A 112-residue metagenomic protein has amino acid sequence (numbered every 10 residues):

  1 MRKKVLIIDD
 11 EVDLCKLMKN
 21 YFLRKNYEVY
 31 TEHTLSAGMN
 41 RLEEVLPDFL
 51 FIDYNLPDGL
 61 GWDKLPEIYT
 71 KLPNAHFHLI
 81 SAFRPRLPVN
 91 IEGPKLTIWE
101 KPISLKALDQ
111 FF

Functional and structural regions predicted by a protein language model:
D9: Conserved acidic carboxylate
V12-Y30: Two-component/phosphorelay signaling modules centered on CheY-like receiver
T31-F49: Acidic, metal-coordinating helix/loop segments flanking the phosphotransfer/catalytic sites of two-component signaling
T34, L60-D63: Acidic catalytic/metal-coordinating carboxylates
D53: Active-site residues of response regulator receiver
W62-N74: Short amphipathic alpha-helix used as the core "switch/output" element in two-component signaling
I80-S81: Hydrophobic/aromatic residues positioned on beta-strands within the core alpha/beta folds
I103-F112: C-terminal output helix
